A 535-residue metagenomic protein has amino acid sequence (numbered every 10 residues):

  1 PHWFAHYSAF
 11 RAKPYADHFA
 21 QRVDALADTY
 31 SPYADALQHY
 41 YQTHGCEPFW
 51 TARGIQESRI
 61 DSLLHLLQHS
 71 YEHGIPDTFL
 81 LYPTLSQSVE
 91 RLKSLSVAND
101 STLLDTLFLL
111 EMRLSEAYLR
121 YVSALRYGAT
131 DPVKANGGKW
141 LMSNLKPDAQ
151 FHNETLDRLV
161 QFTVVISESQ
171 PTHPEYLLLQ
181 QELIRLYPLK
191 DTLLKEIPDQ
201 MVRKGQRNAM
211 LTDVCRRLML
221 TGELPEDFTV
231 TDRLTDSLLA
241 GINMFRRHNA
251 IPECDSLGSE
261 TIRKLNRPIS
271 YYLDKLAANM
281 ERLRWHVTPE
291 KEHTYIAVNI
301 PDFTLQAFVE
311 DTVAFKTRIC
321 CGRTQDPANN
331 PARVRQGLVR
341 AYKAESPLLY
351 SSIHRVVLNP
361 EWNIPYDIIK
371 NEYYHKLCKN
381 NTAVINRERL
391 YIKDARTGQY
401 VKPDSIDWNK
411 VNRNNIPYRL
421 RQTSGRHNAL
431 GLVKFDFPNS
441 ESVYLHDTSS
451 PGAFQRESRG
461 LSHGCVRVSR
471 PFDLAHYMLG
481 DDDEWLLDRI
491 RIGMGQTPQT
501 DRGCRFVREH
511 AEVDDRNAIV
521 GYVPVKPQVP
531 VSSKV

Functional and structural regions predicted by a protein language model:
P1-L145: Cationic-aromatic interfacial patches
P1-T43, M112, L119, K139 (+2 more regions): Well-ordered beta-sheet/strand-loop patches within structured domains
S101, R120-L183: Histidine-centered catalytic/metal-binding microenvironments
